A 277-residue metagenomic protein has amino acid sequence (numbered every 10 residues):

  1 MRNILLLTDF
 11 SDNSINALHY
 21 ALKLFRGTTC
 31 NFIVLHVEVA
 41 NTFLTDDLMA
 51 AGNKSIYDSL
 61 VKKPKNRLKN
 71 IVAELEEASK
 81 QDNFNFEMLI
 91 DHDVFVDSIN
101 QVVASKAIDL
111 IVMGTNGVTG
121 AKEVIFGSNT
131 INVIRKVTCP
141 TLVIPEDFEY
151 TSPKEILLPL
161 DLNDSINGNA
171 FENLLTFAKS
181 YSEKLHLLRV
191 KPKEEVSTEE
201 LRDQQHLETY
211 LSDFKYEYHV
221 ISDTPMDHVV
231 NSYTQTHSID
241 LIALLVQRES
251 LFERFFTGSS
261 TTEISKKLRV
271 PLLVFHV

Functional and structural regions predicted by a protein language model:
M1-K54, E155-V220, T236-L241, K267: Small/aliphatic-rich secondary-structure junction motif
H36, I90, P145, R189 (+2 more regions): Residue-level recognition of beta-strand->loop/alpha-helix junctions
N53-N66: A short acidic, glycine-rich active-site loop that binds or catalyzes chemistry on phosphate/adenosine moieties
A73-I111, S212-T262, V270: Structural beta-alpha unit
F95-P145: Hydrophobic alpha-helical segments and helix pairs
F126-N129, L201-Q204, F256-T261: Charged helix-capping and loop-helix junction motifs
I131, L175, Q205, N231 (+1 more regions): Active-site phosphate/pyrophosphate- and oxyanion-stabilizing loops and adjacent acidic/basic residues in soluble
V270-V277: Short, flexible loop segments at boundaries between secondary-structure elements
